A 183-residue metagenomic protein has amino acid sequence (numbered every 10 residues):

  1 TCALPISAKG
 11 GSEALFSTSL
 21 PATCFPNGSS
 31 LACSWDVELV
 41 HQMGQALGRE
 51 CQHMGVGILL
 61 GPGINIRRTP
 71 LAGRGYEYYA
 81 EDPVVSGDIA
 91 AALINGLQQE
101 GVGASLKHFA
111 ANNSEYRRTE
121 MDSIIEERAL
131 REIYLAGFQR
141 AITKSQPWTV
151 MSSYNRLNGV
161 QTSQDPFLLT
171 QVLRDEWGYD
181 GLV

Functional and structural regions predicted by a protein language model:
T1-V183: Glycoside hydrolase catalytic-domain context in secreted enzymes
